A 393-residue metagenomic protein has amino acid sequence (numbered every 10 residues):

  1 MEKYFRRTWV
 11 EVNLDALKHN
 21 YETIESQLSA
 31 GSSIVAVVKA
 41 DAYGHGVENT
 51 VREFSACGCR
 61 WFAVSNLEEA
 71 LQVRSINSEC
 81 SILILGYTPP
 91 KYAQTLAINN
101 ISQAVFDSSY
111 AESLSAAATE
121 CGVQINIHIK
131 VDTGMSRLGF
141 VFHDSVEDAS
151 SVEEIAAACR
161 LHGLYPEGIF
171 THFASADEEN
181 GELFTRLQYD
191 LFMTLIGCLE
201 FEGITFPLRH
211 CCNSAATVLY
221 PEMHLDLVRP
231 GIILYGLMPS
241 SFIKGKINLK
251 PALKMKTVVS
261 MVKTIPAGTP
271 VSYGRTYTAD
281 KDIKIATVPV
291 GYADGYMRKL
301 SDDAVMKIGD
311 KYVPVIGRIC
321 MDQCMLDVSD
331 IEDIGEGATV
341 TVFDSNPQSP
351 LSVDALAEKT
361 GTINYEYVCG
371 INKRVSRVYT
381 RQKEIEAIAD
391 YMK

Functional and structural regions predicted by a protein language model:
E2-K18, E68-E69, T88, D107-V123 (+1 more regions): Active-site anion/phosphate-binding pocket segments in diverse small-molecule metabolic enzymes
E2-Y4, T8-E11, K18-H19, S26 (+1 more regions): Active-site-proximal beta-alpha core segment in soluble small-molecule metabolic enzymes
T23-S26, G268: Conserved helix-loop functional segments at active or binding sites
